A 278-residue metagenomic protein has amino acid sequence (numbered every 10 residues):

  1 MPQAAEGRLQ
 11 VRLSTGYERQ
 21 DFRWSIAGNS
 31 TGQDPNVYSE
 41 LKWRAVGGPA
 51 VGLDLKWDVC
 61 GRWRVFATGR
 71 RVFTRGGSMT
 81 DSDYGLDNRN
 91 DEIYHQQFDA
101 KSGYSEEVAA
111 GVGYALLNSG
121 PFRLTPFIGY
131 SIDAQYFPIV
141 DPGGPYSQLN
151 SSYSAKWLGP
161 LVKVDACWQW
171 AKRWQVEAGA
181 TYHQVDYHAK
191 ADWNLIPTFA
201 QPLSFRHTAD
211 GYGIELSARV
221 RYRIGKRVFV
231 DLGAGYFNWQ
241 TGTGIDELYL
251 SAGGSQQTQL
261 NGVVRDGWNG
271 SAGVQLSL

Functional and structural regions predicted by a protein language model:
M1-R8: Cleavable N-terminal export/targeting peptides
A4, D58, L117-S119, Q169 (+1 more regions): Surface-exposed coil/turn segments at beta-strand junctions on protein surfaces, enriched
Q10-R12, V264-L278: Outer-membrane beta-barrel "beta-signal"
V11-R19, A67-F73, P126-A134, A166 (+2 more regions): Transmembrane beta-barrel strands of outer-membrane/channel proteins
Q20-G48, R71-V108, S131-L158, H183-S217 (+1 more regions): Extracellular/periplasm-exposed beta-strand and loop segments of Gram-negative cell-envelope proteins, dominated by
L53-W57, V108-Y114, I128-I132, P160-W168 (+4 more regions): Residues on the lipid-exposed face of transmembrane beta-strands in outer-membrane beta-barrel proteins
G61-A67, S119-F122, R173-V176, I224-V230: Repeated loop/turn-to-beta-strand initiation elements of outer-membrane beta-barrel proteins
A155-L161, W168-E177, G211-G213: Short gly/pro-enriched beta-turn/loop segments at secondary-structure junctions
